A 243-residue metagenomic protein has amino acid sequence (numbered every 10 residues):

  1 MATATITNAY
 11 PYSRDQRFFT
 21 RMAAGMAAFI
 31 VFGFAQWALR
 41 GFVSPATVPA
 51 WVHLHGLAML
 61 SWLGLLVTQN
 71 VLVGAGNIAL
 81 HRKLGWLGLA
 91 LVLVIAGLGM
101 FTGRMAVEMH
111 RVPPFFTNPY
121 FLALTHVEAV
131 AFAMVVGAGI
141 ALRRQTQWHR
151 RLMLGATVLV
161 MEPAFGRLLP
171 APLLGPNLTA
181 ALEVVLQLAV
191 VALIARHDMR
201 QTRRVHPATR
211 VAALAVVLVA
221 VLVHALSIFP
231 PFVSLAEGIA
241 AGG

Functional and structural regions predicted by a protein language model:
A2-G243: Alpha-helical membrane insertion/targeting regions
